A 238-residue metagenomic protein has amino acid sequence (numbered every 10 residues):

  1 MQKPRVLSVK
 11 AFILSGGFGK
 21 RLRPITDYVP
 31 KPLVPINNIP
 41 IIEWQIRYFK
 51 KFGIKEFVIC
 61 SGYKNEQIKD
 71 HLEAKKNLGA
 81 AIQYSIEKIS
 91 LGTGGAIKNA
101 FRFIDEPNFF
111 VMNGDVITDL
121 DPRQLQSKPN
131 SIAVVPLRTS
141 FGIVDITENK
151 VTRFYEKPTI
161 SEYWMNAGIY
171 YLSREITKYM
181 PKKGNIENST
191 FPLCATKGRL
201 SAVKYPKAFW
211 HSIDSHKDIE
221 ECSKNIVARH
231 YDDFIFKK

Functional and structural regions predicted by a protein language model:
Q2-I68: N-terminal glycine-rich phosphate-binding loop and ensuing alpha1 helix
K10, K55-F57, A81, N108 (+2 more regions): Residues at the starts of beta-strands that form the adenosine-phosphate
R21, Q67-D70, N99, Y179 (+1 more regions): Phosphate- and divalent-cation-binding pockets in alpha/beta enzyme and binding domains that engage nucleotide-derived
G62, S85-E87, A133, V203-P206: Conserved beta-strand termini and adjacent loop/short-helix elements that scaffold enzyme active sites in alpha/beta
K69-E148: Conserved beta-loop-beta/alpha segment of the NTase-like Rossmann-fold superfamily that binds/positions NTPs
F110, I117, R123, K150-K238: Catalytic-core segments of class I nucleotidyltransferases/pyrophosphorylases that form NMP-activated intermediates
